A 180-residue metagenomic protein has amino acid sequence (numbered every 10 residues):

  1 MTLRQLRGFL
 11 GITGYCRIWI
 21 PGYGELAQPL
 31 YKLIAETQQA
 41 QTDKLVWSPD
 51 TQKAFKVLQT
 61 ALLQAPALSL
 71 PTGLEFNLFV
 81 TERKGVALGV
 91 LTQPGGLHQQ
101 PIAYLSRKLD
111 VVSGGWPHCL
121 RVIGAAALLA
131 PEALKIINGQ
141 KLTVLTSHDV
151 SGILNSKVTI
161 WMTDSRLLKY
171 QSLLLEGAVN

Functional and structural regions predicted by a protein language model:
M1-E75, G124, D149-V150, L175: C-terminal reverse transcriptase regions that engage the nucleic-acid substrate
M1-F9, K157, M162-N180: Flexible, low-complexity interdomain linkers flanking nucleic-acid-processing modules
T13-C16, C119-K141, L167-A178: Metal-dependent nuclease catalytic cores in nucleic-acid-processing enzymes, especially RNase H-like/related
I34, L91-Q93, T146: Residue-level signal for short segments within beta-strands and strand-turn junctions of well-structured beta-sheet
L74-R83: Two-metal-ion RNase H-like nuclease active-site motif
N77-L78, K141-S147: Short glycine-rich phosphate-binding loop at a beta-alpha junction
R83-Q93: Acidic, metal-ligating active-site segments
G95-G124, L128, S147-S165: A short, polar/acidic, helix/strand-boundary loop motif
